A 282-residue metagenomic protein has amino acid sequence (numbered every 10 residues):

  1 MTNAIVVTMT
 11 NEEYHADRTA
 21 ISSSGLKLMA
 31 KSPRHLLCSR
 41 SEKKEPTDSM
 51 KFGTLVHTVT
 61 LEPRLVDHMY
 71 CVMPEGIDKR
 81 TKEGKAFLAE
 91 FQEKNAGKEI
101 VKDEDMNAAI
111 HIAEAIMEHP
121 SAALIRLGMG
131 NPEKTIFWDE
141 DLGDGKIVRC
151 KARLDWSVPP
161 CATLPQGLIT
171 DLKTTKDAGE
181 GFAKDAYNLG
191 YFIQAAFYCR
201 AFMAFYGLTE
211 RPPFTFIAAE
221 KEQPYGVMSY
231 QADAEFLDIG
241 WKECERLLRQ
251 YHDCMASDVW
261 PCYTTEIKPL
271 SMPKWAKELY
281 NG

Functional and structural regions predicted by a protein language model:
M1-K151, T264-T265, P269: Metal-dependent nuclease catalytic cores that hydrolyze phosphodiester bonds in DNA/RNA, characterized by
A30-P33, I169-T174, A218: Active-site-adjacent bridging/hinge elements
R34-L37, T174-A178, K221-V227: Short acidic (Asp/Glu) and glycine-rich catalytic loops that position anionic groups and cofactors
E42-E45, K94-V101, G179-G190, D233-E235: Short histidine-centered catalytic/ligand-binding loop motif
V56-H57, W156, C244: A residue-level signal for conserved active-site and pocket-lining positions in enzyme catalytic cores
L142-I147, C161-Q166, Y206-E210: Short, solvent-exposed loop/turn segments that connect beta-strands within catalytic domains and beta-strand-rich
A152-K184, Y198: Conserved catalytic cores of phosphodiester-cleaving nucleases, focusing on short active-site segments
Y187-F192, F197-G282: Metal-dependent nuclease catalytic regions and adjoining charged, substrate-binding loops involved in nucleic-acid end
